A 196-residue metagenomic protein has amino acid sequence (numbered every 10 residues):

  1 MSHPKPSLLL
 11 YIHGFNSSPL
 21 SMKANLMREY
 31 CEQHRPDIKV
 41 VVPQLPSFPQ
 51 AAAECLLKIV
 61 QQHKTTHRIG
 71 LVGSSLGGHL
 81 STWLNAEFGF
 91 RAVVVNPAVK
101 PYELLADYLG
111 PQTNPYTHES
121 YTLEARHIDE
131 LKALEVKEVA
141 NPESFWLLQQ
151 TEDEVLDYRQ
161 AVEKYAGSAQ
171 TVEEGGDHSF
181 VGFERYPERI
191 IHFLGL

Functional and structural regions predicted by a protein language model:
H3-P4, Q62-H67, A140-N141, L194-L196: Glycine-rich phosphate-binding loop signature in dinucleotide/nucleotide-binding domains
K5-T65: Active-site catalytic motif of lipid deacylating hydrolases and related acyltransferases
L8, R68-G70, R91: Structural motif
H13-S17, S75, T151: Active-site glycine-rich loops that stabilize anionic/oxyanionic intermediates across multiple enzyme folds
V72-S81: Gly/Ala-rich beta-loop-alpha elbow adjacent to hydrolase catalytic centers
W83, E87: Active-site signature of alpha/beta-hydrolase-fold catalytic machinery across serine- and Asp/Cys-nucleophile hydrolases
R91-L196: The alpha/beta-hydrolase serine catalytic core
